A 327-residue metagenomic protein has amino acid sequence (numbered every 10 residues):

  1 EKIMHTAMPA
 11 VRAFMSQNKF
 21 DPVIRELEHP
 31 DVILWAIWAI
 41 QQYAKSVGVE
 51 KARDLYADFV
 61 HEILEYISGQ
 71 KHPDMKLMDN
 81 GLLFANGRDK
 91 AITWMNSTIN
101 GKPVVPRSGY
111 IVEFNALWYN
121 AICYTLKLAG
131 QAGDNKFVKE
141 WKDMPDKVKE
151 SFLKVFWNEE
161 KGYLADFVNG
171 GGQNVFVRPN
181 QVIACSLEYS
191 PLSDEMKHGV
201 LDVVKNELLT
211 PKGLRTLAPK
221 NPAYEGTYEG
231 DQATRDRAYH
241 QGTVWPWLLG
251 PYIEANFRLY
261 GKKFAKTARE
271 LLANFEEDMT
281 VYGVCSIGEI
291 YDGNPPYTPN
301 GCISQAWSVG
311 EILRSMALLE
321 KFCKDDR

Functional and structural regions predicted by a protein language model:
E1-F20, R107, F137-K154: Solvent-exposed, charged interface segments at domain starts and junctions
E1-I92, N96, I111-N115, Y119 (+3 more regions): Aromatic-rich carbohydrate-recognition surfaces in CAZymes
P9, A13-W35, A39, S46 (+4 more regions): Carbohydrate-binding/catalytic loop surfaces
K51, S286, C323-D326: Short, flexible/disordered secondary-structure transition segments
S68, H72-D79, L117-Y228, E270 (+1 more regions): Catalytic cores of carbohydrate-active enzymes
S97-S108, N115, Q173-T210, R235-F275 (+3 more regions): Aromatic (Trp/Tyr) and acidic
Y110, T125, A132, L259-Y260: A generic structural motif
